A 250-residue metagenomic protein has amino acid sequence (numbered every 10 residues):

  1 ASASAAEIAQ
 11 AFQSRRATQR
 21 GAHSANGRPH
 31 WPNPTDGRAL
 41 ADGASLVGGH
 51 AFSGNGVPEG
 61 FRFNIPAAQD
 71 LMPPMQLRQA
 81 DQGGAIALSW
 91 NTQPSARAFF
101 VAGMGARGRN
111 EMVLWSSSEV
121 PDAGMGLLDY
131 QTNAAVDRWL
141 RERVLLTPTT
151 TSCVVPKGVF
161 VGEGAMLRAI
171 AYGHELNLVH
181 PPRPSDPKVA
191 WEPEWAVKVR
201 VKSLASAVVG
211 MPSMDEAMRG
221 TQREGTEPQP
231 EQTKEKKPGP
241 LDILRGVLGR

Functional and structural regions predicted by a protein language model:
A1-P34: Solvent-exposed N-terminal domain segments of exported/luminal and surface proteins
R28-G43, L146, T151-K157: Beta-sandwich interaction modules
G37-F61, G162-L176: Short, aromatic- and glycine-rich surface loops/edge beta-strands on solvent-exposed regions
V57-E59, Q82, Q93-A98: Secondary-structure boundary elements
P58-M72: Proline/serine/threonine-rich low-complexity linkers at boundaries of modular beta-sandwich domains
Q76-D81: Short beta-strand segments of immunoglobulin-like
G84-L88: Structural beta-strand segments of beta-rich domains
S89, P94-A98, G103-R250: Hydrophilic extracytoplasmic domains
